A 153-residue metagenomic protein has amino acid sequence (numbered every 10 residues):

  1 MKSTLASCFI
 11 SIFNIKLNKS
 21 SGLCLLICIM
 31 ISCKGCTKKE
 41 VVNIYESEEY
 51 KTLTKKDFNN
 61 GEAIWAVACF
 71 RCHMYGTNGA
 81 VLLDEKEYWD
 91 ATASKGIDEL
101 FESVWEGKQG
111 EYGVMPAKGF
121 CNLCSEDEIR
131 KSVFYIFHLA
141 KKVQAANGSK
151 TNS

Functional and structural regions predicted by a protein language model:
K2-K56, Y135-S153: Post-cleavage N-terminal segment of exported redox proteins
I27-M30, A63-A66, Q109, K118: Processing junctions and N-termini across compartments
C33-C36, C69-C72, C121-C124: Disulfide-bonded cysteines in secreted/extracellular proteins and peptides
K39-I64, N78-Y88: Electrostatic cytochrome c docking/interface patches
F58, E62, A93, N122-I129: Solvent-exposed, acidic/flexible segments
W65-Y75, V104, S132, I136: The canonical Cys-X-X-Cys-His
R71-S103, F120: Gly/Gly-Pro-rich "capping" loops immediately C-terminal to redox-active cysteine motifs in periplasmic/lumenal
S103-R130, I136-S153: Axial heme c-ligation environment in periplasmic c-type cytochrome domains
